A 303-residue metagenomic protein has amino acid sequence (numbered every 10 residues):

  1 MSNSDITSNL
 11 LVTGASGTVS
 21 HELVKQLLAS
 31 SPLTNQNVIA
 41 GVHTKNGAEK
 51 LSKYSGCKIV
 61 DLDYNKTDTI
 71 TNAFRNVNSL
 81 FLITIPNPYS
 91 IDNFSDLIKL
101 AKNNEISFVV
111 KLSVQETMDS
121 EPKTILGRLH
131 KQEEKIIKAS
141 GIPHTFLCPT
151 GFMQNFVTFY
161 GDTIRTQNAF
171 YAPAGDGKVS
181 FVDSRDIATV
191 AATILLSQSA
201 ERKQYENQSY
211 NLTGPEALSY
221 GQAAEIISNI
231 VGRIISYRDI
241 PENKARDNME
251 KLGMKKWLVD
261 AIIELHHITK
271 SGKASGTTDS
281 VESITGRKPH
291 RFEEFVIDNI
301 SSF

Functional and structural regions predicted by a protein language model:
S2-G47, N65-T67, R75, P86-S95 (+4 more regions): Oxidoreductase cofactor-interface core, primarily capturing Rossmann-like NAD(P)-dependent enzymes
G47-Y54, N72: Short loop/helix-cap segments at secondary-structure boundaries that form the rim of catalytic
K53-N65: Rossmann-fold cofactor-recognition segment
F74, N78-F81, V110: N-terminal Rossmann-like NAD(P) cofactor-binding module of classical short-chain dehydrogenase/reductase
S184, Y220, E242, R291-F292: Structural motif detector for alpha-helix initiation sites
Q204-Y205, N243-F303: A hydrophobic C-terminal alpha-helical subdomain
R238-I240: NAD(P)-dinucleotide binding in Rossmann-like oxidoreductases
